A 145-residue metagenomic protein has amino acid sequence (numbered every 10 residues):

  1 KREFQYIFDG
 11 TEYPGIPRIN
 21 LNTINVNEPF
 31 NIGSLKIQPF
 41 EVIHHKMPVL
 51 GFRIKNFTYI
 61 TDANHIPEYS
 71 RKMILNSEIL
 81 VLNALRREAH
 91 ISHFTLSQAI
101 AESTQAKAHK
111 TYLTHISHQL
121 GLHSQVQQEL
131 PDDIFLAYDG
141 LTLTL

Functional and structural regions predicted by a protein language model:
K1-I60, Y69, Q125-L145: Binuclear metal-dependent hydrolase catalytic cores
I66-L145: Cap/insert and terminal regions of metallo-dependent hydrolase folds
